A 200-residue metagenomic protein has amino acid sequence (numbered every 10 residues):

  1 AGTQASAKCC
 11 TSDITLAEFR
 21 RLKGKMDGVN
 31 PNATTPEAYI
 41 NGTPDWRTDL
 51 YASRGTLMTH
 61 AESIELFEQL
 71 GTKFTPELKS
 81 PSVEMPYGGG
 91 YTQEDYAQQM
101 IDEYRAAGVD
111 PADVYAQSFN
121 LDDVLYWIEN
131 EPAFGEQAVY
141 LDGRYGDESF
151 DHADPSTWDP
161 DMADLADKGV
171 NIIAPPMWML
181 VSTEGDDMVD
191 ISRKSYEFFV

Functional and structural regions predicted by a protein language model:
A1-L125, E129, A133-Q137, L141-G146 (+2 more regions): Metal-dependent phosphodiesterase/phospholipase catalytic core, i.e., the His/Asp/Glu-rich active-site region
E94, G135-V200: C-terminal active-site rim and adjoining tail of enzyme catalytic domains
